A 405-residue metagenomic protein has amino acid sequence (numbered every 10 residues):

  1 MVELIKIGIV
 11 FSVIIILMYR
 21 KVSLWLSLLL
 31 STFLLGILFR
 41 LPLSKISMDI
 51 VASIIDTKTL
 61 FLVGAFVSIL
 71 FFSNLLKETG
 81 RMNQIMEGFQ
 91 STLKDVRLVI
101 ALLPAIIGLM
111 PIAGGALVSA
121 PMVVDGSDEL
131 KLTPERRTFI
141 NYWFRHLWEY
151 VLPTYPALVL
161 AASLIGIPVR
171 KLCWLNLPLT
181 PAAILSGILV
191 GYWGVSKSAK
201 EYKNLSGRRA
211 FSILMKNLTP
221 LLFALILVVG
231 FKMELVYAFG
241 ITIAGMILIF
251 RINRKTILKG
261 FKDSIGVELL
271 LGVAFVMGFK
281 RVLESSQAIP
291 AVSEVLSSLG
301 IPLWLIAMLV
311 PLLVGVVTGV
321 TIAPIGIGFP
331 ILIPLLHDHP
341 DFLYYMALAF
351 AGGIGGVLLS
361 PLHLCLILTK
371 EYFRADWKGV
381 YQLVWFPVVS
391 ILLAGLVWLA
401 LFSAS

Functional and structural regions predicted by a protein language model:
M1-I5, D56-L62, G88-A101, L130-R137 (+4 more regions): Membrane-interfacial loop-to-helix junctions in multi-pass transporters
M1-S68, Q84-G88, L221-S298: Hydrophobic transmembrane alpha-helices of multi-pass solute/ion transporters
K21-S23, L60-F61, S73-G80, G108-S119 (+4 more regions): Short helix-coil transition sites and intra-membrane helix breaks within transmembrane domains of multi-pass
T32-L43, R97-L102, R208-L221, G266-F279 (+2 more regions): Small-residue-rich segments of transmembrane alpha-helices in multi-pass membrane proteins, especially helix faces
K58-F66, A105, R170-I184, L235 (+2 more regions): Alpha-helical transmembrane segments
A65-S68, Q90-M122, G300-H337, L343 (+1 more regions): Hydrophobic alpha-helical transmembrane segments of multi-pass integral membrane proteins, predominantly secondary
Q84, G115-S127, Y155-I165, I322-L335 (+1 more regions): Re-entrant/interfacial helical elements at transmembrane boundaries that shape and gate the permeation pathway
L130-K216, L343-Y345, C365-S405: Membrane-core helix-loop-helix motifs of multi-pass transport proteins
